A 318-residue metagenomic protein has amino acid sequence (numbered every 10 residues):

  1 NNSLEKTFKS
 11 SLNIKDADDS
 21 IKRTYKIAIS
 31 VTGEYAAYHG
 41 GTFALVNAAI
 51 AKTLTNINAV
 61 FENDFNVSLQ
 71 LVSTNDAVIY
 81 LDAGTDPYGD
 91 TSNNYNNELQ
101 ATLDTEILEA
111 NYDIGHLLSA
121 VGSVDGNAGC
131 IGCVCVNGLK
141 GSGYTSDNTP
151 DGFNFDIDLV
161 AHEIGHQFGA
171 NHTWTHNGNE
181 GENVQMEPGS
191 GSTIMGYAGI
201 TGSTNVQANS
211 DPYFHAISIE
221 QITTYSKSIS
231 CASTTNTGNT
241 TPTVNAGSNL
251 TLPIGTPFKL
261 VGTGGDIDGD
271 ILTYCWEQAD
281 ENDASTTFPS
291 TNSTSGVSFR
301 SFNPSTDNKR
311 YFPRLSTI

Functional and structural regions predicted by a protein language model:
N1-G132: Fold-level signature of zinc-dependent metallopeptidase catalytic domains
Q70, C275-I318: Exoplasmic/lumenal beta-rich domain surfaces
V72-Y95, C135-P212, E277, E281-T287: The catalytic-center signature of Zn2+-dependent metalloproteases
I222-T243: Proline/serine/threonine-rich low-complexity linkers at boundaries of modular beta-sandwich domains
C231, D266-T273, E281-A284: Extracellular acidic loop/turn motifs
A246, L250-F258: Short, solvent-exposed loop/linker segments at the N-terminal edge of repeated beta-sheet extracellular domains
A246, L260-G265, W276: Residue-level signature of extracellular beta-strand-rich folds
L252, T263-D268: Extracellular acidic, Ser/Thr/Pro-rich low-complexity tracts
